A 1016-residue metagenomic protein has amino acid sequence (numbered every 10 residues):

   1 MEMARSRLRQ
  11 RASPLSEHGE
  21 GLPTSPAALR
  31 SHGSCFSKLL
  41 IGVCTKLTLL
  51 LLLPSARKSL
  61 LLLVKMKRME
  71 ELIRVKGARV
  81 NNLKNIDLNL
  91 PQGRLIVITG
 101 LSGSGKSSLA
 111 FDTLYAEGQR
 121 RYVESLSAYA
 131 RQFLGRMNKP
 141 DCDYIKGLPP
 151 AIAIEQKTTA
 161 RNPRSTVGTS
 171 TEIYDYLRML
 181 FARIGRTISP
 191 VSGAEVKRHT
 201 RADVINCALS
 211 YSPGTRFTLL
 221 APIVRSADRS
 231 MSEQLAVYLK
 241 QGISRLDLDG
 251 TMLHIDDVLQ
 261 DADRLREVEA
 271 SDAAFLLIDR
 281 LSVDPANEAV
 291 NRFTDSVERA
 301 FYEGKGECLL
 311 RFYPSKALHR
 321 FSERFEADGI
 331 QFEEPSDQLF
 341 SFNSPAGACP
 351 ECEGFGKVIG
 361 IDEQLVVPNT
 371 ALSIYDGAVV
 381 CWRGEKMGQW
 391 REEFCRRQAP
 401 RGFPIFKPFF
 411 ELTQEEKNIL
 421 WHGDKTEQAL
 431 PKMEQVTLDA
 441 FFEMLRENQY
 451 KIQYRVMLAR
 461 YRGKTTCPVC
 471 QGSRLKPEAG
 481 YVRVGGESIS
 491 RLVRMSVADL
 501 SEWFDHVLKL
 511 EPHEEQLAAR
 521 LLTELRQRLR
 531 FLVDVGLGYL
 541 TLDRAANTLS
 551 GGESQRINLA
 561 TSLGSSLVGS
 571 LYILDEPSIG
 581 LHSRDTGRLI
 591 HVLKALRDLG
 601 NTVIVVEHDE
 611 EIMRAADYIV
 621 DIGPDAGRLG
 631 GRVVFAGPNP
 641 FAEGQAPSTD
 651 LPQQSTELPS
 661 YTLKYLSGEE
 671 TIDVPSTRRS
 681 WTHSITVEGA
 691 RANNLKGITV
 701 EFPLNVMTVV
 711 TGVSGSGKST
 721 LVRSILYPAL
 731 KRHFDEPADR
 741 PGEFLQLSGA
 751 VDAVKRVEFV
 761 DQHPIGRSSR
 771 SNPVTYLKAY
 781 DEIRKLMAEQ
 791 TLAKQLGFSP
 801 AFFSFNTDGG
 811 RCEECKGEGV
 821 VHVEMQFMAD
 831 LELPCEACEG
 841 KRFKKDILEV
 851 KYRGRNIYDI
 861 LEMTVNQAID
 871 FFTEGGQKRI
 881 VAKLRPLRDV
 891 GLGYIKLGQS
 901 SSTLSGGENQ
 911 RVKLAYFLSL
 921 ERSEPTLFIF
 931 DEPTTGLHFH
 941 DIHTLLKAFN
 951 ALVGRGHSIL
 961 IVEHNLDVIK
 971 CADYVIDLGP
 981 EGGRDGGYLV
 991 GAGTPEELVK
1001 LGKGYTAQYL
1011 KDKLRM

Functional and structural regions predicted by a protein language model:
R5-R11, R30, R57, R68: Basic polycationic patches enriched in arginine
R7, G19, P23, L40-V43 (+1 more regions): Short linear segments in intrinsically disordered or otherwise low-structure-confidence regions
R9, L15-E17, S25, H32: N-terminal polybasic/positive-inside topogenic patches
H18, S25-A28, K46, P54: Short, linear, compositionally biased motifs with a strong N-terminal bias
C35, V43-L47, P54, K58-M1016: Conserved phosphate-binding elements of NTP-dependent enzyme cores
